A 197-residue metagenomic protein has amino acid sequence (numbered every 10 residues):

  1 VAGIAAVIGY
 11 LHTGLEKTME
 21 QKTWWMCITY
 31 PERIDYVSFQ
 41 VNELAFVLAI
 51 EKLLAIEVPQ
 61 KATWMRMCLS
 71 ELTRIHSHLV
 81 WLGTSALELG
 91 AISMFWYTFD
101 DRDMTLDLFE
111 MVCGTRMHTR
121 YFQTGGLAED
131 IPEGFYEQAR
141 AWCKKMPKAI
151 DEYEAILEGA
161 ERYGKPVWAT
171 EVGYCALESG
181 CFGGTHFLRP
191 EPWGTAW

Functional and structural regions predicted by a protein language model:
V1-W197: Active-site bordering "gate/hinge" segments that shape substrate access to catalytic or cofactor-binding pockets
